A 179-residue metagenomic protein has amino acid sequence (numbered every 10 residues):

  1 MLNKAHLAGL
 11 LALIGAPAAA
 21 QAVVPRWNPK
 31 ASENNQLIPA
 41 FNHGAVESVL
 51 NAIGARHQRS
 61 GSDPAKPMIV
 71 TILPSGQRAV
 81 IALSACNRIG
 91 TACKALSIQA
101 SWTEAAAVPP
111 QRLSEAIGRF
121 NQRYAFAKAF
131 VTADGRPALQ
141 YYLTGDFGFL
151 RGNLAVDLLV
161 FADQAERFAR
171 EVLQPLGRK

Functional and structural regions predicted by a protein language model:
N3-K4, A20-G76: Charge-rich, low-complexity N-terminal segments
A5-I14: Sec-dependent N-terminal signal peptides
G15-A19: N-terminal signal peptide c-region/cleavage motif recognized by signal peptidases
N28-P29, L37, I53, K94-R136: Short, internal acidic amphipathic alpha-helical interface segments that mediate docking to partner proteins
S32-L37, A100-A106, L143-L158: Second-shell loop/turn segments in exported
L73-S101: Long, continuous compositionally biased terminal/linker segments
F120-A169: A short, solvent-exposed beta-edge/loop patch
L173-K179: Short, highly charged C-terminal tails/helix-capping segments
